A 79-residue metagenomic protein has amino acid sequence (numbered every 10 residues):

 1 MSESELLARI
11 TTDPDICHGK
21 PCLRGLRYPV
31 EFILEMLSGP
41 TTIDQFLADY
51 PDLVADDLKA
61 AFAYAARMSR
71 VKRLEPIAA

Functional and structural regions predicted by a protein language model:
M1-R27: N-terminal first-folded block
E3-E5, E31, E35, E75: Glutamate identity and glutamate-enriched acidic tracts
H18-Y64: Amphipathic, hydrophobic secondary-structure cores in small proteins
R67, R73-A79: Long, compositionally biased
